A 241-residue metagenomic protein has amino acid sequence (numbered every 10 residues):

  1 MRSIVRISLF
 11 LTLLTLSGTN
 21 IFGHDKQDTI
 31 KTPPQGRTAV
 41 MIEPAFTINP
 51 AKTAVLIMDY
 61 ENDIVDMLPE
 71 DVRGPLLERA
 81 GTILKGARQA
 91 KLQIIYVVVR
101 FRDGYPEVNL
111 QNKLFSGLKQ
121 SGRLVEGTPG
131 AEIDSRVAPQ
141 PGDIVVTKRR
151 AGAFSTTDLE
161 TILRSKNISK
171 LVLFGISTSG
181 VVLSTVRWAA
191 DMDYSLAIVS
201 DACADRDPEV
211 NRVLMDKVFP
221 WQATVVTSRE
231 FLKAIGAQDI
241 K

Functional and structural regions predicted by a protein language model:
M1-S8: Bacterial N-terminal signal peptides that target proteins for export
S8-G18: Bacterial N-terminal signal peptides
F22-A54, T82-A90, L114-K241: Active-site-adjacent betaalpha module
Y60, V99-F101, D201: Active-site loop/turn elements of alpha/beta-hydrolase fold enzymes, especially the short glycine-/histidine-rich
N62-D66: Short acidic, Gly/Ser-rich segments with clustered Asp/Glu that frequently serve as metal-coordination loops in enzyme
L68-A87: …and closely analogous acidic/polar surface helices at protein-protein or active-site interfaces in A-domain-like
G86-E107: Von Willebrand factor
E107-L114: Short, flexible, mixed-charge acidic loops at enzyme active sites
